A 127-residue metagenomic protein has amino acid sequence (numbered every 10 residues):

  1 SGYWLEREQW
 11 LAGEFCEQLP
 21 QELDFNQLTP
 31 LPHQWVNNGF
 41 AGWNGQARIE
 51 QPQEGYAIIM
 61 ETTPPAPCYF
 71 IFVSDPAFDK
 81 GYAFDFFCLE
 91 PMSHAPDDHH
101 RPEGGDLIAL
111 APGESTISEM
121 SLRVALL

Functional and structural regions predicted by a protein language model:
S1-P65: Active-site/ligand-binding surface loops and adjacent short beta/alpha elements that line catalytic pockets across
G2-W4, G42, I71, D98 (+1 more regions): Residue-level preference for alpha-helix termini and adjacent loops
R7, P91, A109-P112: Generic structural "secondary-structure junction" signal
P20, G105-A109: Short, polar loop/linker segments at the starts of domains and inter-domain junctions
G45-A47, F87, S118-M120: Hydrophobic residues positioned within well-ordered beta-strands of beta-sheet architectures
E50-P96: Glycine-rich active-site loops that engage anionic ligands at enzyme catalytic sites
A95-E103: Short, structured beta-strand/loop micro-motifs enriched in basic residues and often containing a Trp
I108-L126: Short Pro-Gly-centered flexible turn/kink motifs
